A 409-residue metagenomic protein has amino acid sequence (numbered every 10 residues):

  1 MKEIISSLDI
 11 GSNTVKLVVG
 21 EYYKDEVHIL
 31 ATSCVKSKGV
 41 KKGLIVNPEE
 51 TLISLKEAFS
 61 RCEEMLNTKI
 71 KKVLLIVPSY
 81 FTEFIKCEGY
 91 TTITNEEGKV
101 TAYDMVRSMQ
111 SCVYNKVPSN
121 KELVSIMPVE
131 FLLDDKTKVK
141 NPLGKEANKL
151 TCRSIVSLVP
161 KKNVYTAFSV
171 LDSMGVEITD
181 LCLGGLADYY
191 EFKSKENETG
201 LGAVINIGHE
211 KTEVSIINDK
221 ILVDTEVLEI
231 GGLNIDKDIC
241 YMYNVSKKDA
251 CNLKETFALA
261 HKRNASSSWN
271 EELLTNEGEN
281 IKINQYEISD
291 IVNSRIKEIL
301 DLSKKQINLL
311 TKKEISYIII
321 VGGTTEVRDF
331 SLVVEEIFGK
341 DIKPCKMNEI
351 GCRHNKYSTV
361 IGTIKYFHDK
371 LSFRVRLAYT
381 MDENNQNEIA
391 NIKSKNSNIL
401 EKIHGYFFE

Functional and structural regions predicted by a protein language model:
M1-T14, V18-V73, V77-A203, S246-K247 (+4 more regions): Nucleotide/phosphate-binding catalytic cleft detector across ATP-hydrolyzing and phosphate-transferring enzymes
Y22-Y23, N197, D219, V334-G339: Short, solvent-exposed amphipathic alpha-helical segments in soluble enzyme and RNA/protein-processing domains
A58-K71, L300, K304-Y317: Phosphate/pyrophosphate-binding loops at sites that engage ATP/ADP/AMP, CoA/4′-phosphopantetheine, polyphosphate
L75-Y80, I207, S316-T325: Glycine-rich beta-strand-to-loop/alpha-helix junction loops that act as flexible
A102-Y103, E335-I361: Conserved phosphate-binding/catalytic loops in two-lobed NTP-binding clefts
K149-T151, N218-L222, L310-Y317: Short, surface-exposed connector motifs at secondary-structure boundaries
S194-K262, S266: Acidic, glycine-rich loop-and-beta core segments that form the ion-binding/anion-interacting portion of active sites
L259-H261, E314-E335: Glycine-rich phosphate-binding loops at beta-strand->alpha-helix junctions
